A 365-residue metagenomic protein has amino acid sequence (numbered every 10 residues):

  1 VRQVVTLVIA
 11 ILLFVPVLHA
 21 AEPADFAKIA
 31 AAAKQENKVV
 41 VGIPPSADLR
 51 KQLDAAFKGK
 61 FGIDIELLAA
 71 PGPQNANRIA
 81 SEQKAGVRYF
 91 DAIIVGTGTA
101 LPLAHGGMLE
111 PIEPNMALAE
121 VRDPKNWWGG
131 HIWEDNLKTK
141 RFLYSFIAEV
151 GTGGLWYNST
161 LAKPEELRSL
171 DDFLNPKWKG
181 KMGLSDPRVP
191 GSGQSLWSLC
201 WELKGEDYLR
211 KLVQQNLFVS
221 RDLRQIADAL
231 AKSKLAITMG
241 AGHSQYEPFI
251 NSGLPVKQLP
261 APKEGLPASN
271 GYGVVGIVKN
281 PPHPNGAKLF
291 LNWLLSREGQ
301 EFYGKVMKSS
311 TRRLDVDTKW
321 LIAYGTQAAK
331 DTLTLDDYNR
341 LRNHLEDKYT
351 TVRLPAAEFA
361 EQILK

Functional and structural regions predicted by a protein language model:
V5-V17: Bacterial N-terminal signal peptides
E22, K330-K365: Conserved C-terminal helix/tail region of periplasmic/extracytoplasmic solute-binding proteins
P23-K34, K38-D64: Short, polar/charged alpha-helical segment
A31-K38, K58-I63, A80-K84, G98 (+10 more regions): Sec-exported extracytoplasmic/periplasmic mature domains
V40-D54, E66-A80, R88-A227, A231: Extracytoplasmic ligand-binding site segments that recognize negatively charged/polar headgroups
T99-P102, I237-K257: A ligand-binding cleft/hinge motif common to bilobed small-molecule-binding domains
L209-V213, F218-S220, G253-P281, I322-A323: Periplasmic-binding protein-like
G273-R340: Mature extracytoplasmic/periplasmic domains
